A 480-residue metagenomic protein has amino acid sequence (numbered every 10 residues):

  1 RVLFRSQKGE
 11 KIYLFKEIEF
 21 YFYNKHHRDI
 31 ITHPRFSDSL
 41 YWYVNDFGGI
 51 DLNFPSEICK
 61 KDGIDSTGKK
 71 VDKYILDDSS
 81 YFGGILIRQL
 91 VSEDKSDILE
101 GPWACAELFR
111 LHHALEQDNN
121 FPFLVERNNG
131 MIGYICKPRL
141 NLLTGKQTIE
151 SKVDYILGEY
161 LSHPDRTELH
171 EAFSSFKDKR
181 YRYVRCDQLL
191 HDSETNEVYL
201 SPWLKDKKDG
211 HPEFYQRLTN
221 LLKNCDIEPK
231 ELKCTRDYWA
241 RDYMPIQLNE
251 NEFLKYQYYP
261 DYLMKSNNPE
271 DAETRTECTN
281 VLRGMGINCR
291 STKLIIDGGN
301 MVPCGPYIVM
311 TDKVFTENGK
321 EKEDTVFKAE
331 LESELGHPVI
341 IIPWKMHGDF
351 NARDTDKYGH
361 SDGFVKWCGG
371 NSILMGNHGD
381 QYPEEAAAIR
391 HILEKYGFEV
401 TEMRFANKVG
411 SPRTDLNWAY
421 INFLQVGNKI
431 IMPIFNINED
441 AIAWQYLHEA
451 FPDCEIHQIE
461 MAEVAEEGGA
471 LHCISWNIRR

Functional and structural regions predicted by a protein language model:
R1-D187: A cross-family signal for N-terminal binding/gating loops and helix N-caps that shape access to the active site
C186-R480: The feature marks the mature, well-folded catalytic cores of soluble enzymes
